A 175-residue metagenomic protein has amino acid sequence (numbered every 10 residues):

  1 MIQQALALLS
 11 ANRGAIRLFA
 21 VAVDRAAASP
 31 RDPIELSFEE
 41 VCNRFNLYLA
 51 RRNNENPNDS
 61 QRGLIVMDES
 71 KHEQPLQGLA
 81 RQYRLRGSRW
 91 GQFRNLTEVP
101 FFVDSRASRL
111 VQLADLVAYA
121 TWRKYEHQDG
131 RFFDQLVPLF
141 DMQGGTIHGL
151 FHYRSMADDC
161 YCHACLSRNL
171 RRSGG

Functional and structural regions predicted by a protein language model:
M1-G175: Phosphate-ester processing/binding pockets and catalytic centers
